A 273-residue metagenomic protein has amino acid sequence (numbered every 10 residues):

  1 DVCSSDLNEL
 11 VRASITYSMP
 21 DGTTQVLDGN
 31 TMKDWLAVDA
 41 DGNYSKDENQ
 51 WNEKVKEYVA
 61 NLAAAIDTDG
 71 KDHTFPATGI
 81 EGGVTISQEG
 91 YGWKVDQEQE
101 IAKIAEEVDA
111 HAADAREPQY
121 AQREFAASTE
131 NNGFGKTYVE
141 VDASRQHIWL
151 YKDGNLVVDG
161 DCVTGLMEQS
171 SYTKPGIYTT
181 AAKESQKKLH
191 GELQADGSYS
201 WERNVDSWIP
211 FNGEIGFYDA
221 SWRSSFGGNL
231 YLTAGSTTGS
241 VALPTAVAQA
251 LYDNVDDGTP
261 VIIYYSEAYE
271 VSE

Functional and structural regions predicted by a protein language model:
D1-R203, S207, V255-D257, I262-A268 (+1 more regions): Surface-exposed, secretory/extracytoplasmic low-complexity segments enriched in Ser/Thr/Asn/Gly/Pro
S207-N254, T259-I263: Active-site scaffold segments
